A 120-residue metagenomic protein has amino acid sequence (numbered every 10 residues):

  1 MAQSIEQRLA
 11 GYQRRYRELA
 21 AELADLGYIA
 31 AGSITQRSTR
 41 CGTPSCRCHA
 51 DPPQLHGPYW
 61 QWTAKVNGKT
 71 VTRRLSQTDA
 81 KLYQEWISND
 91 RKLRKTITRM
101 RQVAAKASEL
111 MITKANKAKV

Functional and structural regions predicted by a protein language model:
M1-V120: A positively charged, amphipathic N-terminal helix/segment that binds anionic biomolecules
